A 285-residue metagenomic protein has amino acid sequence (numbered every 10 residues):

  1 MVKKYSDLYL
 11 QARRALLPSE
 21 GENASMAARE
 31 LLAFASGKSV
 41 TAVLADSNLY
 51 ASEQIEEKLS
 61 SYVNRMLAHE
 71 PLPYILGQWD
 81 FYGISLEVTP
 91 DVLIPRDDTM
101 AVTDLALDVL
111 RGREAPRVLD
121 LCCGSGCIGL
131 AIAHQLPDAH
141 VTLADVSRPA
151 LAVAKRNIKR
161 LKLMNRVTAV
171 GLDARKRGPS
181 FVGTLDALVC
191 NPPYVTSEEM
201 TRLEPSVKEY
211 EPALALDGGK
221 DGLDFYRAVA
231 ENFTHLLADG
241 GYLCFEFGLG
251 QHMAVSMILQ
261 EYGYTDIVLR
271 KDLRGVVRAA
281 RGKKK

Functional and structural regions predicted by a protein language model:
M1-V43, N48-A51: Non-catalytic accessory regions of SAM-dependent methyltransferases
L16, L110, I158, F233 (+1 more regions): Conserved hydrophobic residues forming the short capping helix/wall of the S-adenosyl-L-methionine
E20-G21, L136-D138, K159-M164, L236 (+1 more regions): Short helix-capping segments at alpha-helix termini
L31, H69, T99, I128 (+5 more regions): Residue-level signal for inorganic ion chemistry
L32-D108: Conserved AdoMet
D97-R202: Conserved SAM/SAH cofactor-binding pocket of Class I
Y194-D224: Mobile active-site "lid"/loop adjacent to the S-adenosyl-L-methionine
K220-G282: Conserved Class I SAM-dependent methyltransferase catalytic core
